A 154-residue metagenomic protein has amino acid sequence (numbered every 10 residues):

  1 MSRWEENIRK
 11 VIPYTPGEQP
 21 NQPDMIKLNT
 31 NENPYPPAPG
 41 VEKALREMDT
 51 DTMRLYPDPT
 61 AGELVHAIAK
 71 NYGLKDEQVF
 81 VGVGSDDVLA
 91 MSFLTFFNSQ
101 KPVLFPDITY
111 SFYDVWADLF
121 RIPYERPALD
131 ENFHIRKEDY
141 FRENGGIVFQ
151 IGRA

Functional and structural regions predicted by a protein language model:
M1-L55, H134, F141-E143: N-terminal "arm"/small-domain region of PLP-dependent enzymes with the aminotransferase-like
M53-R153: Conserved core of the PLP fold type I
